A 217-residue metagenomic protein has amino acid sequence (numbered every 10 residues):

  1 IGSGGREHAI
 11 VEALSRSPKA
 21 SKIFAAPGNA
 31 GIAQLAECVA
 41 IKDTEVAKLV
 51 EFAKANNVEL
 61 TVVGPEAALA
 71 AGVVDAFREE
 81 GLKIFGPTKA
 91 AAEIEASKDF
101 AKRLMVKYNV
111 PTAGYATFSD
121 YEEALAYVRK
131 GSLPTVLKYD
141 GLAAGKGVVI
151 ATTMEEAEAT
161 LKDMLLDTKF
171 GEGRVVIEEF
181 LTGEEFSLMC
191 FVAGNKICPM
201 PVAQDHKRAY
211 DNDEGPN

Functional and structural regions predicted by a protein language model:
I1-K89: ATP-binding N-terminal substructure of ATP-dependent carboxylate-amine bond-forming enzymes
S15-P18, G31-A33, F85, K107-N109 (+6 more regions): Solvent-exposed alpha-helices and their adjacent loops that cap or buttress functional pockets in soluble metabolic
A33-L35, V50, E93-D99, Y210-N212: Short, charged, surface-exposed secondary-structure boundary motifs
C38-E45, A116-D120, A151: Short acidic-hydrophobic, aromatic-tinged amphipathic segments that line or gate anion-handling sites
L60, P111-G114, P134-L137, A151-S187 (+1 more regions): Conserved ATP-binding module of the ATP-grasp superfamily
F85-G147: A conserved helix-loop-beta module that forms one wall/lid of the active-site cleft in ATP-utilizing catalytic domains
F118, V148-T153, C190-A193, M200-P201: Short beta-strand-to-turn element immediately C-terminal to the catalytic PLP-Schiff-base lysine in fold type I
C190, K196-N217: ATP-dependent carboxylate/phosphate-activation module, predominantly the ATP-grasp catalytic core and closely related
